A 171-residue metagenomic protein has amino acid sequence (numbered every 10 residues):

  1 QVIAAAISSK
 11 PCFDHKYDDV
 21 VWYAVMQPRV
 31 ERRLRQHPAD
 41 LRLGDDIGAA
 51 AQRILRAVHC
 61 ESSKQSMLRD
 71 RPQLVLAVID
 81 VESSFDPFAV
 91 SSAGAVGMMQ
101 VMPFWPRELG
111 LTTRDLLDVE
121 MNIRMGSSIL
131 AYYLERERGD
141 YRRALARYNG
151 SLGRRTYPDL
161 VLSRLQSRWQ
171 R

Functional and structural regions predicted by a protein language model:
V2-R171: Catalytic glycan-binding domains that act on GlcNAc-containing polysaccharides
